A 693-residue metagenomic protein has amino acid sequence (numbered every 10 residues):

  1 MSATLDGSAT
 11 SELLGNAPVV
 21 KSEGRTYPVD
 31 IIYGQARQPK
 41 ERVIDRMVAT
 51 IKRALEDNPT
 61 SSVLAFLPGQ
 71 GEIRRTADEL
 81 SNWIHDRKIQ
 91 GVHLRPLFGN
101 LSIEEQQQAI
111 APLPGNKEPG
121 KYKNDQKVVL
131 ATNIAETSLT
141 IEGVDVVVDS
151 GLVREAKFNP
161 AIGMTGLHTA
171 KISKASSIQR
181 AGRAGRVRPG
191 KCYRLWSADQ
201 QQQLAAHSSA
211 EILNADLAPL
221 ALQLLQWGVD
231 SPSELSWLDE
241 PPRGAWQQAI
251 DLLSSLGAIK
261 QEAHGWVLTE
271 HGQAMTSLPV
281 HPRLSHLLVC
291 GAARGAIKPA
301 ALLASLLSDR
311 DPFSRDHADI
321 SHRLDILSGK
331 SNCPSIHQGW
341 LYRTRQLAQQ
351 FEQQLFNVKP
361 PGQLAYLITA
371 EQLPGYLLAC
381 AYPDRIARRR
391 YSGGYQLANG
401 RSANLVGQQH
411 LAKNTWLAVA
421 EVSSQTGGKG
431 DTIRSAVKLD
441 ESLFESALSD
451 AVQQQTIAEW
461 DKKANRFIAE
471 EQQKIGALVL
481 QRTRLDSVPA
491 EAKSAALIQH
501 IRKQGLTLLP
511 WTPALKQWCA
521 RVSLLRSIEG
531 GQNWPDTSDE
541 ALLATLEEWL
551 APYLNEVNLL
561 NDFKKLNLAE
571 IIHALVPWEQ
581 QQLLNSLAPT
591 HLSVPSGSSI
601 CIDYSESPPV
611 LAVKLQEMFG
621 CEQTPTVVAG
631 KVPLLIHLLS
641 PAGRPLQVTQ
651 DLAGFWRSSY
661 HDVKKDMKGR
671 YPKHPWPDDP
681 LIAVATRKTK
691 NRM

Functional and structural regions predicted by a protein language model:
M1-L287, S423, S607, Q616: P-loop NTPase motor module signature
S2-A3, I31, N133, W196 (+9 more regions): Active-site proximal loops enriched in glycine and acidic residues that flank catalytic Cys/His/Asp and coordinate
L13, V144, Q273, G407-H410 (+4 more regions): Composition- and surface-driven signal marking solvent-exposed, interaction-prone regions in large proteins
G15, R389-Y391, L584-A588: A short, compositionally biased
Q90-G91, P96, V148, V153-A156 (+3 more regions): Second RecA-like catalytic domain
E155-T165, I368, L373-P374, K565-Q581: A short, flexible low-complexity segment enriched in Lys/Arg and Gly/Pro that occurs in N-terminal basic tails
G182, A418-D440, K614-L635: Short, solvent-exposed cationic patches
Q396-A398, N404, R466-M693: Charged, non-catalytic accessory extensions
